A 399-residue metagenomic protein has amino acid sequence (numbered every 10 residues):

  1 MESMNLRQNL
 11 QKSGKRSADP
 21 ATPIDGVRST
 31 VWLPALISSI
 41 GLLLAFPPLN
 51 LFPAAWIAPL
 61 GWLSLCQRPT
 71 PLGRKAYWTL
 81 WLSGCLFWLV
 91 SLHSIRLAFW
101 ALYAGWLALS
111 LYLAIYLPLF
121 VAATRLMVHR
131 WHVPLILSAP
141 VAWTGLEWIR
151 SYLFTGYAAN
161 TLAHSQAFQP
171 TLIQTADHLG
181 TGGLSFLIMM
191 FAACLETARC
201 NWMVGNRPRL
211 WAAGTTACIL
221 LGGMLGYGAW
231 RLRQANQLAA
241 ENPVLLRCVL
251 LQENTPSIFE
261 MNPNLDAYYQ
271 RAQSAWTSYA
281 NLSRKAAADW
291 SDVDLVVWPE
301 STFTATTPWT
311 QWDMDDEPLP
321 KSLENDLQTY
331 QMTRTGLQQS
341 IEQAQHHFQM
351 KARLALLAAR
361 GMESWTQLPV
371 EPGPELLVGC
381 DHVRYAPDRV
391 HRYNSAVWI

Functional and structural regions predicted by a protein language model:
M1-S3, L295-V296: Short intrinsically disordered, low-complexity coil segments enriched in acidic
E2-L238, A288: Membrane-embedded alpha-helical bundles of multi-pass enzymes that act on lipidic or dolichyl-linked glycan substrates
G228-I399: Soluble catalytic regions of membrane-associated enzymes that act on cell-envelope and secretory-pathway components
